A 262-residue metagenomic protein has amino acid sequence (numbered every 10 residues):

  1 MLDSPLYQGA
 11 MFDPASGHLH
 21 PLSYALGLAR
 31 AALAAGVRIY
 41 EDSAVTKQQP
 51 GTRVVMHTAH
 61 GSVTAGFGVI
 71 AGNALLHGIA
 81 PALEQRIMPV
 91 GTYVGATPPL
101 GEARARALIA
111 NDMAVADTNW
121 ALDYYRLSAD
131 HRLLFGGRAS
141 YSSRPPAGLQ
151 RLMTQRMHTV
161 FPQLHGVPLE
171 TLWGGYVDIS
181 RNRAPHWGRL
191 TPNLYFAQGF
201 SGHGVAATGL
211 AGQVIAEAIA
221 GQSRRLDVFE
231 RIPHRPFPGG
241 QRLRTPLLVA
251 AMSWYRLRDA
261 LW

Functional and structural regions predicted by a protein language model:
M1-P5: Flexible hinge/switch segments at interdomain interfaces of large molecular machines
L6-P14, R189-F196: Glycine/charged-rich beta-loop-alpha catalytic/anionic-binding loops adjacent to active sites
Q8-G66: Helical element adjacent to the flavin cofactor pocket in flavoenzyme catalytic cores
P14-H18, N111, V115, S143 (+2 more regions): Hydrophobic alpha-helical scaffolding
Y40, V69, Y195-A197: Hydrophobic/aromatic beta-strand patches that form the interior of the parallel beta-sheet core in alpha/beta enzyme
V45, T52-R53, G61-P192: Active-site substrate-recognition segment that forms the wall of the catalytic cavity or substrate channel
F135, A139, S143-P145, Q150-A260: C-terminal catalytic lobe of FAD-dependent flavoproteins
